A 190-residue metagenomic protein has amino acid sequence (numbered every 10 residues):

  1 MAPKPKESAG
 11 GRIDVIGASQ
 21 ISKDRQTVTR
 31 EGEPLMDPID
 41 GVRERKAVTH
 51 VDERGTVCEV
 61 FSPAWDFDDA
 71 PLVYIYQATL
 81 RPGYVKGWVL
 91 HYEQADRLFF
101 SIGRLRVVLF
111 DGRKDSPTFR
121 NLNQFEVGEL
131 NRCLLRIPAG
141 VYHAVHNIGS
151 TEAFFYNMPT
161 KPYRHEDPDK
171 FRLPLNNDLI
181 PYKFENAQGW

Functional and structural regions predicted by a protein language model:
A2-N131, I148-W190: Non-catalytic, conserved peripheral segments adjacent to functional cores
L135, H143-I148: Short beta-strand His + acidic residue motifs that chelate non-heme Fe in jelly-roll/DSBH and cupin folds
